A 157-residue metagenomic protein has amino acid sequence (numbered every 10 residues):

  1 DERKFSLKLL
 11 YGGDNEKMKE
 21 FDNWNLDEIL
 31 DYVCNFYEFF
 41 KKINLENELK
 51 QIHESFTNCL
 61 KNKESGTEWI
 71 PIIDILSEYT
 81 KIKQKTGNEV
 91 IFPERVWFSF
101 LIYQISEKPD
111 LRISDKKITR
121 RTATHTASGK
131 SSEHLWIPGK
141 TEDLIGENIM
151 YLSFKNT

Functional and structural regions predicted by a protein language model:
D1, F100-K108: Basic amphipathic alpha-helical segments that dock to polyanions
D1-E54, N58: Long, low-complexity, charged/polar intrinsically disordered regions in eukaryotic proteins
E2-R3, N15-E16, G87, T124 (+1 more regions): Intrinsic-disorder/low-complexity loop/linker signature
L30-N35, R95, Q104-I105: Electrostatic, structured charged patches in enzyme active sites and in nucleic-acid/phosphate-binding
K41-K85: Positively charged, polyanion-binding regions of nucleic-acid-associated proteins
I72, L76, R95-I102: Short amphipathic alpha-helical surface patches that serve as generic macromolecular interface elements
T80-S99: Short, positively charged loop/turn segments that connect secondary-structure elements
S106-T157: C-terminal engagement modules used by replication, chromatin/transcription, nuclear envelope/ESCRT, and ubiquitin
